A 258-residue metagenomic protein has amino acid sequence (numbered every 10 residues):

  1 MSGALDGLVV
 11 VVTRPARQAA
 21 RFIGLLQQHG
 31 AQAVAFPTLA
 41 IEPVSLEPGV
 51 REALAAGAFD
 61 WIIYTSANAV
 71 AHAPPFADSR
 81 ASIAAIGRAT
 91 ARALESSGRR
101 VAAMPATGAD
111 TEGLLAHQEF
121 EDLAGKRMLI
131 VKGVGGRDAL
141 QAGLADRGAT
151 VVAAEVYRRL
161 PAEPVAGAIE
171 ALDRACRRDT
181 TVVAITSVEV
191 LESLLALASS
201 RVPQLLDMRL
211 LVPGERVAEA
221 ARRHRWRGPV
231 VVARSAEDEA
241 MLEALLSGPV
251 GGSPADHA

Functional and structural regions predicted by a protein language model:
M1-A258: Signature of uroporphyrinogen-III synthase
